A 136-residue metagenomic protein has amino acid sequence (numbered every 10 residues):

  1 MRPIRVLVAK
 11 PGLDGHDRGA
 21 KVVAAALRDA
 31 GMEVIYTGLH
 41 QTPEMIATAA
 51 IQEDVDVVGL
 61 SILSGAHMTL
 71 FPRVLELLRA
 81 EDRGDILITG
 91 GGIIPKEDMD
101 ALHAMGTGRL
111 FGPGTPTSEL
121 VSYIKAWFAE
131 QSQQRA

Functional and structural regions predicted by a protein language model:
M1-P3, R83: Short, flexible coil/linker segments at domain boundaries that flank nucleotide/cofactor-interacting
A9-L13: N-terminal pre-triad scaffold of radical SAM enzymes
A20-S122, W127-E130: Cofactor-cradling patches in redox/metallo enzymes
R135-A136: CheY-like receiver
